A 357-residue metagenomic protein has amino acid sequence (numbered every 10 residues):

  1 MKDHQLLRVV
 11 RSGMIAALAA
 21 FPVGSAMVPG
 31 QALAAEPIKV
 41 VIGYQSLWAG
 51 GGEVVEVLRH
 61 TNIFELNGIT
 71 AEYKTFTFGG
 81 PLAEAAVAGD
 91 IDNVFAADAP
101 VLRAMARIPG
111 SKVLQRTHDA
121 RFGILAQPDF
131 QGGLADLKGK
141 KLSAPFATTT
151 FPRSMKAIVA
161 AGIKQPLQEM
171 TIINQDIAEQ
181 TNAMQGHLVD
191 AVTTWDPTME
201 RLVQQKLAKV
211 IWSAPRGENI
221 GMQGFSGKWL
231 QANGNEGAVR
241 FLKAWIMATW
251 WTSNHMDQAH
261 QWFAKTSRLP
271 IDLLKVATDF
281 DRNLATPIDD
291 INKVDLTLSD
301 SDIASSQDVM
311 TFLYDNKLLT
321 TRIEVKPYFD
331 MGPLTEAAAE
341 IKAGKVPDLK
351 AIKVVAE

Functional and structural regions predicted by a protein language model:
M1-R8: N-terminal secretory signal peptides that target proteins for export/translocation
R8-V23: Sec-dependent N-terminal signal peptides
A20-A32: C-terminal segment of classical bacterial N-terminal signal peptides
A35-N174, D190-D196, V210-G217, V355-E357: Short, glycine-/small- and polar/acidic-enriched structural segments that line small-molecule recognition paths
E72, M170-T171, V276-L284, E324-E336: Short linear loop/turn motifs
D98-A99, E169, E179-D272: Pocket-lining segment of extracytoplasmic ligand-binding domains
N233-T320: Secondary-structure end/capping motifs
Q307-E357: Conserved C-terminal helix/tail region of periplasmic/extracytoplasmic solute-binding proteins
